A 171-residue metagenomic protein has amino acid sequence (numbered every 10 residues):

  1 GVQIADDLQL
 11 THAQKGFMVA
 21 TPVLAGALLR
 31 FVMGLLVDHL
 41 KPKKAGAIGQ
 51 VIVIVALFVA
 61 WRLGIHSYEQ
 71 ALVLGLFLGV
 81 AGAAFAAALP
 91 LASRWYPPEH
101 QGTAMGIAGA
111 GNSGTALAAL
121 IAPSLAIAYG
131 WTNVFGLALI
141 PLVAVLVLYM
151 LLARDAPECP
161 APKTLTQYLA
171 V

Functional and structural regions predicted by a protein language model:
G1-A27, Y68-E69: Extracellular/periplasmic helix-loop-helix junction of adjacent transmembrane segments in MFS-like secondary
I4-A5, L36-V37, S124-Y129: Interfacial helix-cap and linker-helix signal at transmembrane-aqueous boundaries of multi-pass secondary transporters
V23-F31, A83, T115-L117: Residue-level signature of mid-helix packing/kink "hotspots" within the transmembrane helices of 12-pass Major
L28-Y68: Conserved MFS/SLC helix-loop-helix module at the cytosolic interface between two early adjacent transmembrane helices
Q50, I54-F58, L74-G75, L139-L146: A generic transmembrane-helix signature of 12-TM secondary carrier transporters
L74-G111: Cytoplasmic helix-loop-helix junction between adjacent transmembrane helices in 12-TM secondary transporters
I107-P157: Helix-loop-helix hairpin linking two adjacent transmembrane segments in secondary transporters
L151-V171: Flexible cytoplasmic inter-helical loops of multi-pass small-molecule transporters
